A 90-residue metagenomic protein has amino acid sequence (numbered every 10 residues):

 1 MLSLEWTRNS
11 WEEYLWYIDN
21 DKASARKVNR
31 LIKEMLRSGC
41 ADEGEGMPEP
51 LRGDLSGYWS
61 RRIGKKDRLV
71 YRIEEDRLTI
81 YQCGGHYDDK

Functional and structural regions predicted by a protein language model:
M1-S3, L15-A25, D42-E45, W59-K90: Enriched for short, Lys/Arg-rich terminal
T7: Residue-level signal for threonine
A25-R37: PIN-domain endoribonuclease scaffold, especially VapC-family toxins
E34-R61: A short, surface-exposed loop/turn module that caps and links secondary-structure elements
